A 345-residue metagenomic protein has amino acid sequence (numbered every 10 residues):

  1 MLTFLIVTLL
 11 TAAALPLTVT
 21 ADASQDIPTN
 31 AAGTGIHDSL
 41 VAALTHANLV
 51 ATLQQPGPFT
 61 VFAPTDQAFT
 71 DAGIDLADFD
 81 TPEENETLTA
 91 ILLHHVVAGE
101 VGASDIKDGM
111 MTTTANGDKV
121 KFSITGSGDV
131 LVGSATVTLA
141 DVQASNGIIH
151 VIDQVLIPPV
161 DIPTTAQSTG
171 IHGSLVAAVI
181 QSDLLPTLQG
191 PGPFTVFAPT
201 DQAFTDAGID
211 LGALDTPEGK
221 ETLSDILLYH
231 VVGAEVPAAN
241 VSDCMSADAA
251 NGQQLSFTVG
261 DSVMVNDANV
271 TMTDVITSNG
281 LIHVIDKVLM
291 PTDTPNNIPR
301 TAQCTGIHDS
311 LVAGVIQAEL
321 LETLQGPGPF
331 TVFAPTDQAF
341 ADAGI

Functional and structural regions predicted by a protein language model:
M1-A21: Secretory targeting signatures
L15-I345: Mature, structured domains of secreted/extracytosolic soluble proteins
